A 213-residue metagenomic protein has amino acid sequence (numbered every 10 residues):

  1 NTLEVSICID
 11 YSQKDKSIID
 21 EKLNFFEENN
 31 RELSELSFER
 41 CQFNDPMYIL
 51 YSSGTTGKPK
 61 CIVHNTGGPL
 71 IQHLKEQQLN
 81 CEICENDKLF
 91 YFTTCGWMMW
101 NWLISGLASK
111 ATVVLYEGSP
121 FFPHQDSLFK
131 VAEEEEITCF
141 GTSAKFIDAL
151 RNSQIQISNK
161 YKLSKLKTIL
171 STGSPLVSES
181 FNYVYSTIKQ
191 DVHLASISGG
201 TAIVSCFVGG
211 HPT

Functional and structural regions predicted by a protein language model:
N1, K60-V63, T112-P120, A149 (+1 more regions): Short beta-strand->loop structural element characteristic of the AMP-binding/adenylate-forming
N1-E27, E135-E136, S143-A144: Structural core segment of the AMP-binding/adenylate-forming
C8, D20-E21, E27-Y51, K58 (+3 more regions): Conserved pre-ATP/AMP-binding loop-to-beta segment of ANL
I9, I49, I62-N65, F92-T93 (+6 more regions): Generic beta-strand/beta-sheet core signal
K14-K16, T56-P59, L70-I71, G96-W100 (+5 more regions): Flexible loop/turn segments at secondary-structure boundaries
P46, S52-T55, Q77, L89 (+4 more regions): Conserved S/T- and glycine-rich ATP-binding loop of Class I adenylate-forming
G68-K88, M98-T138, S153: Conserved AMP-binding/adenylation subdomain of ANL enzymes
A111, T138-G141, R151-T213: Gly/Ser/Thr-rich phosphate-binding loop
